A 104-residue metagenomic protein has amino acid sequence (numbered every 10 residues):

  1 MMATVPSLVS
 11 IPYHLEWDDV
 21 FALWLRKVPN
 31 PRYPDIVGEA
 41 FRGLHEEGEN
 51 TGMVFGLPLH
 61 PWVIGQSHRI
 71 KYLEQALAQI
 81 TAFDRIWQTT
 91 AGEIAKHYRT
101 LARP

Functional and structural regions predicted by a protein language model:
M1-N50: Active-site-adjacent pocket scaffolds in enzyme catalytic domains
G38-P104: C-terminal domain-boundary segment and adjacent tail
